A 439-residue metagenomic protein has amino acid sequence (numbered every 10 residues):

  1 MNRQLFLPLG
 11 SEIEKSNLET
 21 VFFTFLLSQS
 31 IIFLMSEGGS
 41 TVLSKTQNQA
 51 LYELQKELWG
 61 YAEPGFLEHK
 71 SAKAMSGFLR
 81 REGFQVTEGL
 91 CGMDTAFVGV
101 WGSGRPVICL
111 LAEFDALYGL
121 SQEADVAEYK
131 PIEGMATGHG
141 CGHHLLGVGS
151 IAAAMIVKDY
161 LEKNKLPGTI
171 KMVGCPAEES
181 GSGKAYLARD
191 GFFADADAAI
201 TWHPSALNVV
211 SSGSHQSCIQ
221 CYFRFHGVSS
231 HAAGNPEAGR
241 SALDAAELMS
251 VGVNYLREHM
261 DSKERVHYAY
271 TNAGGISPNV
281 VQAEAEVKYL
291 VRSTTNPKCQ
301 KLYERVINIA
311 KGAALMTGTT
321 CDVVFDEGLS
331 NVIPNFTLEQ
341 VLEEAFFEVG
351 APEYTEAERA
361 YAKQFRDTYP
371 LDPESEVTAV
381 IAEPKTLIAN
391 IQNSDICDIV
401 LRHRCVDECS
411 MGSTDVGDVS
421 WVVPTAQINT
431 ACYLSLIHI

Functional and structural regions predicted by a protein language model:
N2, I13-S16, T20: Polybasic, lysine-rich low-complexity intrinsically disordered segments
P8, N17, T24-M35: Short, positively charged and aromatic/hydrophobic N-terminal segments
G38-H139, H144, V148-A152, I156-G168: Acidic/His- and Gly-rich active-site-bordering loop/insert found across diverse amide/peptide-bond hydrolases
L54, Y61, L117, I156 (+11 more regions): Change "in soluble alpha/beta enzymes" to "in soluble alpha/beta proteins
T95-F97, L117-G119, E128-G138, H144-L145 (+2 more regions): Histidine/acidic-residue-rich, glycine-tolerant segments that coordinate divalent metal ions
P236-N272, S277-V280, T295-V324, N331-P384: Acidic-enriched catalytic cores of C-N bond-cleaving enzymes acting on peptides and small amides
T355-E356, A360-Y433: Acidic/histidine-rich
I437-I439: Conserved small/polar residues in nucleotide/adenosyl-binding loops
